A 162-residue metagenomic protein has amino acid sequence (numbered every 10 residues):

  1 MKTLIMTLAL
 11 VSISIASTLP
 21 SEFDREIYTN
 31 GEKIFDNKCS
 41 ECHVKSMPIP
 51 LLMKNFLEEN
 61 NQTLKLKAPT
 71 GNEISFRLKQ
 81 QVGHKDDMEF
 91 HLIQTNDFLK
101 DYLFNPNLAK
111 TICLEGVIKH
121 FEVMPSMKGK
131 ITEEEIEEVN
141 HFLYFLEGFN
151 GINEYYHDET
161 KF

Functional and structural regions predicted by a protein language model:
M1-R25, Y144-F162: N-terminal export/targeting leaders of redox proteins
L10, K33-D36, I118: Processing junctions and N-termini across compartments
S14-F35, M47-L52: Electrostatic cytochrome c docking/interface patches
F23-I27, T63, D87-H91, I131: Extracytoplasmic/periplasmic, Sec-exported soluble proteins
I27-N30, F35-K38, T95-L99, E135: Stable alpha-helical elements in mature extracytoplasmic
T29, P69, E122-P125: Positions in alpha-helical segments
F35-E89, N105-E115, E147-F149: Periplasmic/extracellular electron-transfer cofactor-ligation site, primarily the c-type cytochrome heme-c attachment
Q94-A109, H120-Y156: C-terminal capping alpha-helices of c-type cytochrome domains
